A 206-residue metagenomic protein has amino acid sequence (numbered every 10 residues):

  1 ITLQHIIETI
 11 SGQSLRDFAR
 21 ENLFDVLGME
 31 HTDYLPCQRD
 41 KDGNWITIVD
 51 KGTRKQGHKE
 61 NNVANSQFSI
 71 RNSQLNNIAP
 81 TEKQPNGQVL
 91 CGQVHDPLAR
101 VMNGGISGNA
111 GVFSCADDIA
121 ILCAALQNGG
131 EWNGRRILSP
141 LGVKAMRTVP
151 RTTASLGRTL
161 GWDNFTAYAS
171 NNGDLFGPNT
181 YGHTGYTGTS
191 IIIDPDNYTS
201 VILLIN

Functional and structural regions predicted by a protein language model:
I1-N179: Short, surface-exposed loop or secondary-structure junction motifs that flank catalytic or metal-binding residues
P80, S190-I192: Short, surface-exposed charged micro-motifs
N86, D196-N197: Residue-level recognition of short loop/turn positions
D163, I192-D194: Short, well-ordered beta-strand micro-motif
G182: Short, structured beta-strand/loop micro-motifs enriched in basic residues and often containing a Trp
G185-T187: Short, small/polar residue-rich loop motifs at catalytic or cofactor-binding pockets
I191, Y198-N206: Short, well-ordered beta-strand elements
